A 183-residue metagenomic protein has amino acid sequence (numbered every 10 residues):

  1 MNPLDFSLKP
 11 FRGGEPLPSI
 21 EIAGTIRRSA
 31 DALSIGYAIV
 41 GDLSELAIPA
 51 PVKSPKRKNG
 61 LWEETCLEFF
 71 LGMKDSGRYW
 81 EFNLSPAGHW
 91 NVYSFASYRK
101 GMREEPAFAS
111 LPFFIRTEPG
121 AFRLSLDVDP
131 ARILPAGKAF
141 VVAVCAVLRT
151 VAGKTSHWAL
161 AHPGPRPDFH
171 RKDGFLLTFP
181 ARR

Functional and structural regions predicted by a protein language model:
M1-A50, K58-G60, A161-R183: Order/disorder boundary and secretion-linked terminal/linker segments
E21, A32, E64-E68, Y79 (+2 more regions): Extracellular structured ligand-interaction cores
I22-R28, A109-T117: Short amphipathic beta-strand and strand-loop transition segments with alternating hydrophobic
I26-R28, I39-L43, M73, G88 (+2 more regions): Beta-strand elements of well-folded, non-transmembrane domains
R28-L33, G72-S76, T117-A121, L134-K138: A short, structured loop/turn motif at beta-sheet edges
P55-F113: Extracellular/luminal beta-rich ligand-recognition and adhesion surfaces characterized by aromatic-Gly/Pro-enriched
K58-T65, M73-Y79, A136-R183: Acidic/polar low-complexity flexible segments
F113-P130: Surface-exposed extracytoplasmic segments
